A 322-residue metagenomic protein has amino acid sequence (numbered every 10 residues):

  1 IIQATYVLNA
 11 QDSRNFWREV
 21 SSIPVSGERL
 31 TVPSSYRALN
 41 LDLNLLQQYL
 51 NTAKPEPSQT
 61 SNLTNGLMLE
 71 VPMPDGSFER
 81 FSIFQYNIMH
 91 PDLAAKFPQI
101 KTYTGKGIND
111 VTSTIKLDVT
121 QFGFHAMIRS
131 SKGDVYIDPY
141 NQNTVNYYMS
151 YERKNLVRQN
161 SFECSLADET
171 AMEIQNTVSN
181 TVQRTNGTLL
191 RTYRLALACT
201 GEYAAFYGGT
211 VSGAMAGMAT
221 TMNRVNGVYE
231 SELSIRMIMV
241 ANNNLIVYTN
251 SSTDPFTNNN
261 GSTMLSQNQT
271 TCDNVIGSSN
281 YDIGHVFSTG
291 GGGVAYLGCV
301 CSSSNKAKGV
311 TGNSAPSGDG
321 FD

Functional and structural regions predicted by a protein language model:
I1-Q3: Sec-dependent N-terminal signal peptides
T5-Q142, T263: N-terminal prosegments of processed precursors
D12-T31, T144-S304: Fold-level signature of zinc-dependent metallopeptidase catalytic domains
L46-A53, I83, L117, M149-S150 (+4 more regions): Generic hydrophobic, helix-prone segments enriched in Leu/Val/Ile
F124-R129, D282-F287, K308-N313: Short, hydrophobic/proline-enriched secondary-structure or compact coil segments at domain edges
A214, V310-D322: Short pre-active-site segment immediately N-terminal to the catalytic Zn-binding motif
